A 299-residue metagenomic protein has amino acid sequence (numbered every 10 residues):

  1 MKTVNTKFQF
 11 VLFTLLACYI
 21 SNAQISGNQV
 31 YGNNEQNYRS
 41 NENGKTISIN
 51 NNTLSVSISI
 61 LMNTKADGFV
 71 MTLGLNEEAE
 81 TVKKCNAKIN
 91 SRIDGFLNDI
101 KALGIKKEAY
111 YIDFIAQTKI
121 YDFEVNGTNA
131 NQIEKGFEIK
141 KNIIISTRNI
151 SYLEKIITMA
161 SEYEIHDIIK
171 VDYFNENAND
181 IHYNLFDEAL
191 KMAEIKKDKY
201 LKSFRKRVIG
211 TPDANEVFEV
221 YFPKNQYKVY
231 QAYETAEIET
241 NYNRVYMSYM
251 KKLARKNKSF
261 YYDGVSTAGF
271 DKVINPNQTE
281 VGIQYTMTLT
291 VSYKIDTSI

Functional and structural regions predicted by a protein language model:
M1-G27: Bacterial Sec-dependent N-terminal signal peptides
A23-E162, N179-I299: Short, charge-dense linear interaction motifs
A102, H166-Y173: Conserved short beta-strand edge segments in small beta-sheet-based binding/regulatory domains
V171-I181: A short, surface-exposed, charged and often Trp/Pro-enriched helix-loop connector in the C-terminal portion of helical
